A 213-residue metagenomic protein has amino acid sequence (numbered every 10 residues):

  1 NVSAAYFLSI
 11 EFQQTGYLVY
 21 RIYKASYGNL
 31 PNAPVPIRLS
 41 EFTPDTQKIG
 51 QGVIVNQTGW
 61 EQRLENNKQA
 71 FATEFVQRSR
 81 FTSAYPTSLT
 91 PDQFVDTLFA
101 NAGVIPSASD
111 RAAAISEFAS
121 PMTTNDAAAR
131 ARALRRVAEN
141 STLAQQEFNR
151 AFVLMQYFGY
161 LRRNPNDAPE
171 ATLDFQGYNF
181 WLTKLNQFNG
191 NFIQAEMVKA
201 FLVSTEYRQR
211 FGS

Functional and structural regions predicted by a protein language model:
N1-S213: Composition-driven recognition of low-complexity segments enriched in small/aliphatic/hydroxylated residues
